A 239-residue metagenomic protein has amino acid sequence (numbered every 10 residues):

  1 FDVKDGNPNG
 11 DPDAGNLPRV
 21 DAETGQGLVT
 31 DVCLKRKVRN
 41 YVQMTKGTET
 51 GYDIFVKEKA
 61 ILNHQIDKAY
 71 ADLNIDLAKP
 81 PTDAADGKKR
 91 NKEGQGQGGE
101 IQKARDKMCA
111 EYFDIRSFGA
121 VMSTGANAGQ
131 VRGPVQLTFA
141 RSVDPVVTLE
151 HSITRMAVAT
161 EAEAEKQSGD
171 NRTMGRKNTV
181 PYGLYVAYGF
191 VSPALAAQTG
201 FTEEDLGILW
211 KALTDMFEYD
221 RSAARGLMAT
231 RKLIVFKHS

Functional and structural regions predicted by a protein language model:
F1-S239: RNA-binding basic/glycine-rich loop and surface signature characteristic of RAMP-family CRISPR effectors
